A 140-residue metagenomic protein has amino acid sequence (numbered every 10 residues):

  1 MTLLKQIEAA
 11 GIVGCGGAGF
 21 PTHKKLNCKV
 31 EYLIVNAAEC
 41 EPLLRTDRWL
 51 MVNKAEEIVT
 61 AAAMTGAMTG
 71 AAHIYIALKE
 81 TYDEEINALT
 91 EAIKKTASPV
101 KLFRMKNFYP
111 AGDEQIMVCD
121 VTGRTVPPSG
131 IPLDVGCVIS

Functional and structural regions predicted by a protein language model:
M1-G11: Short, hydrophobic/aliphatic alpha-helical segments
A9-N27: Conserved phosphate/anionic-ligand binding catalytic regions in large, soluble enzymes, centered on
H23, L43-R45, D113: Short helix/loop capping segments that flank catalytic or ligand/cofactor-binding pockets
N27-N36: Structural signature of FAD isoalloxazine-binding scaffolds in flavoprotein oxidoreductases
V35-D47: Gly-rich Lys/Arg/Thr-decorated short loops/hinges at beta-loop-alpha junctions or inter-strand turns that position
V52-M68: Histidine-anchored nucleotide/phosphate-binding helix
A67-Y75: Short, surface-exposed connector motifs at secondary-structure boundaries
Y75, T81-S140: Hydrophobic alpha-helical positions that pack around
